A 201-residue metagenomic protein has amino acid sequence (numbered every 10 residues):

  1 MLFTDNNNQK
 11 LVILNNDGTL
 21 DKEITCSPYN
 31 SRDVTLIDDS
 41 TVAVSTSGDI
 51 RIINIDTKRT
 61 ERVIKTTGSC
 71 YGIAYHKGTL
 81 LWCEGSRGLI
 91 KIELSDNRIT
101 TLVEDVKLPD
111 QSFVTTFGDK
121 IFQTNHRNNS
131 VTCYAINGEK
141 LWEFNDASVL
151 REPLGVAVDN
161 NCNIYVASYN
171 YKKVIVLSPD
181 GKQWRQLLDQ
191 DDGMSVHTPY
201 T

Functional and structural regions predicted by a protein language model:
M1, G18, S40, G48 (+7 more regions): Structural signal for glycine-centered tight turns and loop->strand junctions in beta-sheet-rich domains
L2-C26: Beta-propeller domains
N6, S47, G85-S86, H126 (+1 more regions): Short loop/turn segments immediately following the C-termini of beta-strands
Q9-L11, D49-R51, G88-I90, N129-V131 (+1 more regions): Structural signal for beta-propeller blades
N15-T19, N54-K58, E93-N97, A135-E139 (+1 more regions): Short loop/turn segments that connect beta-strands within beta-propeller blades
K22-C26, E61-K65, T100-D105, W142-N145 (+1 more regions): Beta-propeller fold detector
S27-V42, T66-S86, V106-R127, S148-N163 (+1 more regions): Beta-rich, blade/repeat-based domains predominating in secreted/periplasmic proteins but also intracellular
Q123-C133, E139-K182: Loop/turn-rich, solvent-exposed surfaces of beta-rich toroidal or solenoidal domains
